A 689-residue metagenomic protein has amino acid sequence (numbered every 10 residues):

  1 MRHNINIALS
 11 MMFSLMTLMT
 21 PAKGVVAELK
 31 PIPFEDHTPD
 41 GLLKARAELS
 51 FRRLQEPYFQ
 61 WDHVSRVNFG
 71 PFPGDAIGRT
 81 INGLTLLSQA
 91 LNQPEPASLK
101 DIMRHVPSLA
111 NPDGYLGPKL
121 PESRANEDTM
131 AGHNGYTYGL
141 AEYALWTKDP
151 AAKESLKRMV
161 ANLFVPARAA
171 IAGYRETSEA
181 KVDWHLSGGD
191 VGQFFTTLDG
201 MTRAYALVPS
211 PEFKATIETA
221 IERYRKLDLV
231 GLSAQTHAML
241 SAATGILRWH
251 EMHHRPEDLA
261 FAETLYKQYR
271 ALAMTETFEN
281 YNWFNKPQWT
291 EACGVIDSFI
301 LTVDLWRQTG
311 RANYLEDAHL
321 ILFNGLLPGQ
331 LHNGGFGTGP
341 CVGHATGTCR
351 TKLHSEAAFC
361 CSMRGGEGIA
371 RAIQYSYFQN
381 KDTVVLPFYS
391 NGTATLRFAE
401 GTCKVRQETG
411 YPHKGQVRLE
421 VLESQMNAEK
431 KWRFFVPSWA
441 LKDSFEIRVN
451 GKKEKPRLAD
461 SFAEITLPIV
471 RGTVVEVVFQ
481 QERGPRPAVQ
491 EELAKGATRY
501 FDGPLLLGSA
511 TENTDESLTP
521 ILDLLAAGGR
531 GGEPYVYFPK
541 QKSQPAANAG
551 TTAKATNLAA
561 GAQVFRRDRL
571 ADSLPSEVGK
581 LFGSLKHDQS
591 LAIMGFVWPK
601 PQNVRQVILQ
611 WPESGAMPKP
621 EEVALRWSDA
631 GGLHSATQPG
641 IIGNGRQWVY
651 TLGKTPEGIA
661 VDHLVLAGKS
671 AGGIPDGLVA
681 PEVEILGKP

Functional and structural regions predicted by a protein language model:
A8-T17: Bacterial N-terminal signal peptides
G24-Q93, S123-P150, V191-E212, T216 (+3 more regions): Aromatic (Trp/Tyr) and acidic
V160-L163, A169-L240: Hydrophobic, small-residue-rich alpha-helical packing segments that form membrane-like cores
L315-P412, V478-S576, L678-P681, L686-P689: C-terminal beta-rich recognition modules with glycine/proline-rich loops and embedded aromatic residues
N427, V436-K442, P601-Q602, P618-P620: Short proline/glycine-enriched turn/loop motifs at strand-loop junctions of beta-rich domains
K430-R433, I465-P487: C-terminal beta-strand-rich structural cap/linker in extracellular carbohydrate-active enzymes
K442-P468, P485-L493, T637-G645: Solvent-exposed beta-strand/loop surfaces of large extracellular or lumenal domains
S576-Q638, N644-P689: Aromatic, loop-rich ligand-recognition surfaces of beta-strand-rich domains
